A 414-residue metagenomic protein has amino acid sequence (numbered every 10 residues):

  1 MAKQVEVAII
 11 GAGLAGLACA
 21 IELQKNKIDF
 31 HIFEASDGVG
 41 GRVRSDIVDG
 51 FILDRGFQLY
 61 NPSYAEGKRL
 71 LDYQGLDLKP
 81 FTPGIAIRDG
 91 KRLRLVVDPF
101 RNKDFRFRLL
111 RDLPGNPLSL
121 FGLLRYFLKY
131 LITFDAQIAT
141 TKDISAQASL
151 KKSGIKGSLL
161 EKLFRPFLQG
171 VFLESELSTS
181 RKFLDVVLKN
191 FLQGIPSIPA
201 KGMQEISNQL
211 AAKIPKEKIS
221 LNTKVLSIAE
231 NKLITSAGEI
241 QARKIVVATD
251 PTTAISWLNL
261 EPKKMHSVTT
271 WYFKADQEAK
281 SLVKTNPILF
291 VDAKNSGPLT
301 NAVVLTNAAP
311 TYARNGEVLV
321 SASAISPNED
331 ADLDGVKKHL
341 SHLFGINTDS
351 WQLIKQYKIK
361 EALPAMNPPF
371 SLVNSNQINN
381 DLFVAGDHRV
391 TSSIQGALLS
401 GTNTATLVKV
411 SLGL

Functional and structural regions predicted by a protein language model:
V5-I32, K409: N-terminal Rossmann-like FAD-binding beta1-loop-alpha1 element of flavoenzymes
Q24-V48: Glycine-rich FAD pyrophosphate-binding loop
D46-R69: N-terminal glycine-rich dinucleotide-binding loop that anchors FAD/FMN and/or NAD(P) in oxidoreductases
Q58-A65, I138-I144, S153, K189-A211 (+1 more regions): Short beta-strand to alpha-helix junction loop
K68, D72, D77-L177, L192-Q193: Mobile amphipathic helical/loop "lid" adjacent to a hydrophobic cofactor/ligand pocket
F183-S236, I240, K244: Helical element adjacent to the flavin cofactor pocket in flavoenzyme catalytic cores
L226-L333, H342-L343: Mid-domain catalytic core of redox enzymes that form a hydrophobic substrate pocket/lid adjacent to a catalytic redox
P310-L414: Conserved flavin/dinucleotide-binding core of flavoenzymes
